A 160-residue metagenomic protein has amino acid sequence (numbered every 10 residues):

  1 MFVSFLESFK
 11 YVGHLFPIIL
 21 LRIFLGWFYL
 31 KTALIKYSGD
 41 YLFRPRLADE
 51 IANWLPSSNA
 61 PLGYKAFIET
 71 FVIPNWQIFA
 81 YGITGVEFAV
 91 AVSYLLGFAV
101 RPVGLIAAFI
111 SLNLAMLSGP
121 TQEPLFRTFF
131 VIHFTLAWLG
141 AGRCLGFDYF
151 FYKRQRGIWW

Functional and structural regions predicted by a protein language model:
M1-V92, L96-W160: Extended, low-polarity transmembrane helix blocks
